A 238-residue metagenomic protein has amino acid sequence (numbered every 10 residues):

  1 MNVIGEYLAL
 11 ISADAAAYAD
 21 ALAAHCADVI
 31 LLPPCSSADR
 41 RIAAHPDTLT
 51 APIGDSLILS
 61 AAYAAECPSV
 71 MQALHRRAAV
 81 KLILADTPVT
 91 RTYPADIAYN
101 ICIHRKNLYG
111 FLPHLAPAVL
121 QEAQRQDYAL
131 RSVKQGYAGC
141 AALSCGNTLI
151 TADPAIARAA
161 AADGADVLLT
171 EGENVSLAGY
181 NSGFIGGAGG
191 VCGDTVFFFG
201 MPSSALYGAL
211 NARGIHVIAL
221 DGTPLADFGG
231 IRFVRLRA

Functional and structural regions predicted by a protein language model:
M1-A238: Histidine/cysteine-enriched polar flanking segments
